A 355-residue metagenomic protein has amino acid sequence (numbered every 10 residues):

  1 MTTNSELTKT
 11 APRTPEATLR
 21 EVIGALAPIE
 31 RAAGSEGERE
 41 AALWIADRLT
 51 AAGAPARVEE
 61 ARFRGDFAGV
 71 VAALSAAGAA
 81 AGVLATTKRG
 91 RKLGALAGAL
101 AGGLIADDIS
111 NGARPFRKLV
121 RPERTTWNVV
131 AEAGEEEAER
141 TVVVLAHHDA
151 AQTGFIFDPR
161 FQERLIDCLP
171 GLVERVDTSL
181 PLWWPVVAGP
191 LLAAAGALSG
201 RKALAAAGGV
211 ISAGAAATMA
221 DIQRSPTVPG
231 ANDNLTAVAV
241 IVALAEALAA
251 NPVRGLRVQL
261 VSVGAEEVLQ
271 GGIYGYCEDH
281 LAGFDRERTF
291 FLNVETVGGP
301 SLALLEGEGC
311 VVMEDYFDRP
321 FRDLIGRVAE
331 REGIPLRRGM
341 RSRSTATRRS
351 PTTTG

Functional and structural regions predicted by a protein language model:
T2-E40, A52, I222-P226, T296-G299: N-terminal capping segment at the start of a domain
T18-E21, E40, W44, A101 (+5 more regions): Extracytoplasmic/secreted proteins, especially bacterial periplasmic and envelope-associated proteins
G24, I29-E136, F155-A193, L198-S199 (+1 more regions): A non-catalytic alpha/beta surface segment that caps or lines the substrate-entry region of metallo-dependent hydrolase
A25, W44, R48-A52, A247 (+1 more regions): Generic non-transmembrane alpha-helical segments
P55-A56, V258, T289, L336: Hydrophobic anchor at the start of a short beta-strand that flanks the dinucleotide cofactor-binding loop
L104-V130, E137-A138, A150-F155, A195-G209 (+2 more regions): Acidic/histidine-rich catalytic neighborhood of metal-dependent amide-processing enzymes
T141-A146: Short beta-strand element of the alpha/beta-hydrolase
V297-G355: Active-site-adjacent substrate-binding region of metalloamidase/peptidase-like peptide-processing proteins
